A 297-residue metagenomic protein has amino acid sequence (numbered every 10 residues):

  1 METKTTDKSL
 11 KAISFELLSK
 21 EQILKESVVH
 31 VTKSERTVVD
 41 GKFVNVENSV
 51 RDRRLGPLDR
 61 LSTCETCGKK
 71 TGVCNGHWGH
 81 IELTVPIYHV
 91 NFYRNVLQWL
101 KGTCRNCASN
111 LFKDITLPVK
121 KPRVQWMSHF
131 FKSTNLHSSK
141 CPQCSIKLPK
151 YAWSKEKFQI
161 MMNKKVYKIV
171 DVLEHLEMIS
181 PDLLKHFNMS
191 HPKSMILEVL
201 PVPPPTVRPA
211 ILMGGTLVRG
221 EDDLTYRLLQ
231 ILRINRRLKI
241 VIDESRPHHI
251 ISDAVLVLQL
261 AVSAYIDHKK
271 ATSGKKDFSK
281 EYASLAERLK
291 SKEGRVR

Functional and structural regions predicted by a protein language model:
M1-R297: Conserved core architecture of multi-subunit DNA-directed RNA polymerases
